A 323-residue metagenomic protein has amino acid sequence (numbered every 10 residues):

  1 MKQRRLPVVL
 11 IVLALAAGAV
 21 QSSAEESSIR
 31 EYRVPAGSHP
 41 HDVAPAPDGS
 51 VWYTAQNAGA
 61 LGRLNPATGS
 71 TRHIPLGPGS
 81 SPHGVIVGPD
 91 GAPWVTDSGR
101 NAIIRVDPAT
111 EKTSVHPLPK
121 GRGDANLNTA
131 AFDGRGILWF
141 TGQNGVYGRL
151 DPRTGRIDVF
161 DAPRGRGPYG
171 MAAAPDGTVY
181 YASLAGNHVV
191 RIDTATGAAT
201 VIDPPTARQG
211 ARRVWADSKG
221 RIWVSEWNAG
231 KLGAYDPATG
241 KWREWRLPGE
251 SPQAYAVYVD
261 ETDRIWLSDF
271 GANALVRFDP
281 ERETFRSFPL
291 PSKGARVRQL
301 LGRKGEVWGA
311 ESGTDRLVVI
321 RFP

Functional and structural regions predicted by a protein language model:
M1-V9: Bacterial N-terminal signal peptides that target proteins for export
V9-G18: Bacterial N-terminal signal peptides
E25-S38: A short helix->beta-strand "capping" segment at the edge of beta-propeller domains
R30-R33, R72-L76, S114-L118, D158-A162 (+3 more regions): Beta-propeller fold detector
A36-D48, P78-D90, G121-R135, R164-D176 (+4 more regions): Beta-rich, blade/repeat-based domains predominating in secreted/periplasmic proteins but also intracellular
V51-N57, P93-G99, L138-N144, Y180-A185 (+3 more regions): Conserved beta-strand positions in repeat-built beta-propeller and related beta-rich domains
A60-G62, N101-R105, V146-R149, H188-R191 (+3 more regions): A short loop-to-beta-strand structural motif that recurs across blades of beta-propeller domains
N65-G69, D107-E111, D151-G155, D193-G197 (+3 more regions): Short loop/turn segments that connect beta-strands within beta-propeller blades
